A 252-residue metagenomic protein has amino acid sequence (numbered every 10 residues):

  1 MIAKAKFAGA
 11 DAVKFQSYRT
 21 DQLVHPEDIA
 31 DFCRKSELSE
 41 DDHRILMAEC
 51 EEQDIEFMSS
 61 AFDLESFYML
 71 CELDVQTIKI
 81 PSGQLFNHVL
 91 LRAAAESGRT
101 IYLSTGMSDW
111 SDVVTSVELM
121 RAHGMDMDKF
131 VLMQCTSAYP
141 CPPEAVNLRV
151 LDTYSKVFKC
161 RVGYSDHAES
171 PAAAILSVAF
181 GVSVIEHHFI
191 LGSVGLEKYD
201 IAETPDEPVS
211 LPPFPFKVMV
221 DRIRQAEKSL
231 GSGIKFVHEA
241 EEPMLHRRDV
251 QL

Functional and structural regions predicted by a protein language model:
M1-L252: Catalytic cores and adjacent flexible loops of soluble metabolic enzymes that perform enolate/carbanion chemistry on
